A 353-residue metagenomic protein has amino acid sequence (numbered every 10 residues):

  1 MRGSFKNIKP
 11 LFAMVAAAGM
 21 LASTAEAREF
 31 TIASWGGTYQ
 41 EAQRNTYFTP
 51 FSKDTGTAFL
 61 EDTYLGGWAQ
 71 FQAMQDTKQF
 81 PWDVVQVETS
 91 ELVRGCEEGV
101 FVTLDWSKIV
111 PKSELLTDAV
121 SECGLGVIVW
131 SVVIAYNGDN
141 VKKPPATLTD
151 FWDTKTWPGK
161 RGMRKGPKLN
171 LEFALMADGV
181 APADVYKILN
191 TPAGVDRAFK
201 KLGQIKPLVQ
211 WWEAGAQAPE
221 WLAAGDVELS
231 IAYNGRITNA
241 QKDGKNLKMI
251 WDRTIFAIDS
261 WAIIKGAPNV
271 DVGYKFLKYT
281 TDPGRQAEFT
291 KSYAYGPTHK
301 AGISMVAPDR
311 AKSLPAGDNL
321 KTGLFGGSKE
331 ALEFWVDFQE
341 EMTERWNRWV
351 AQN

Functional and structural regions predicted by a protein language model:
L21-A27: Sec/Tat signal peptide C-region and signal peptidase I cleavage site
A27-R94: Early extracytoplasmic/lumenal segment of secretory-pathway proteins
G37-A42, P81-W82, V87-P219, A223: Extracytoplasmic ligand-binding site segments that recognize negatively charged/polar headgroups
L92-R94, L229-N246: A ligand-binding cleft/hinge motif common to bilobed small-molecule-binding domains
E114, W130-V132, V195-Q204, Q241-A267 (+2 more regions): Periplasmic-binding protein-like
V133-N140, L175-A177, I258-V270, E288: A bilobed periplasmic-binding-protein/Venus flytrap-type ligand-binding module shared by bacterial periplasmic
I264-G326: Mature extracytoplasmic/periplasmic domains
T322-N353: Conserved C-terminal helix/tail region of periplasmic/extracytoplasmic solute-binding proteins
